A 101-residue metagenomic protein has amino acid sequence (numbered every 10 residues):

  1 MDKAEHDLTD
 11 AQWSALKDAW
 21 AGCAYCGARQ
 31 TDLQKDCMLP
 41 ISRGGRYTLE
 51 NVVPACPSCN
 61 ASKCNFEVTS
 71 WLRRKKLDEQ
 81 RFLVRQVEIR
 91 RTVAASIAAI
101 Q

Functional and structural regions predicted by a protein language model:
M1-G22, F82-A98: Short, charged surface segments at domain edges that flank catalytic/cofactor-binding sites
G22-P57, K63-K75: Histidine-centered nuclease catalytic patch
E50, A61-Q101: A detector for short metal-coordination/catalytic motifs
